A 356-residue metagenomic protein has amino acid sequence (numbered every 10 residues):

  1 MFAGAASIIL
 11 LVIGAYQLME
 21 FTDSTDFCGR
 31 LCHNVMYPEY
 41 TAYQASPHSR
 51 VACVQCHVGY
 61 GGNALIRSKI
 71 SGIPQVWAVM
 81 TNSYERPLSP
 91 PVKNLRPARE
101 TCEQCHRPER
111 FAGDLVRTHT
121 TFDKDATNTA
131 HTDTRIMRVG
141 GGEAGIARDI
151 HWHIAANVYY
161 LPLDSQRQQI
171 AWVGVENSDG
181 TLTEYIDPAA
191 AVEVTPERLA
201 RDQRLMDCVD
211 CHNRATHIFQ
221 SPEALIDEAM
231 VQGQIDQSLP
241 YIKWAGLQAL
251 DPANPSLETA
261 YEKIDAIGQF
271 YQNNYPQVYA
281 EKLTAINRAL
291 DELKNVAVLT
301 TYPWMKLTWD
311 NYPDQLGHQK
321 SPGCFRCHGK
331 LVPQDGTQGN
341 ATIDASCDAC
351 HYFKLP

Functional and structural regions predicted by a protein language model:
M1-P356: Short sequence/structural segments immediately N-terminal
